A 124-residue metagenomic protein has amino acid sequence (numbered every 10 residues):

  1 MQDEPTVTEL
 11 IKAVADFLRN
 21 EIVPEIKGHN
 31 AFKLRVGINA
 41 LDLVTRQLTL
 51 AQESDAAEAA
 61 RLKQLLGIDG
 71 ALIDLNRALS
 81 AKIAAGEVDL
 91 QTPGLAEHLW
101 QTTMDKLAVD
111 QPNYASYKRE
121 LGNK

Functional and structural regions predicted by a protein language model:
Q2-T6, I22-H29, K33, Q64 (+1 more regions): Non-transmembrane, amphipathic alpha-helical segments
E4, T8-V14, E58-K124: C-terminal amphipathic alpha-helical interaction region
F17-Q47: N-terminal interaction modules that seed assembly of large macromolecular complexes
N39-T49, G70, T103-L107: Short alpha-helix boundary/capping elements
Q47-K63: Short, charged early-sequence alpha-helical segments and their helix-coil boundaries
